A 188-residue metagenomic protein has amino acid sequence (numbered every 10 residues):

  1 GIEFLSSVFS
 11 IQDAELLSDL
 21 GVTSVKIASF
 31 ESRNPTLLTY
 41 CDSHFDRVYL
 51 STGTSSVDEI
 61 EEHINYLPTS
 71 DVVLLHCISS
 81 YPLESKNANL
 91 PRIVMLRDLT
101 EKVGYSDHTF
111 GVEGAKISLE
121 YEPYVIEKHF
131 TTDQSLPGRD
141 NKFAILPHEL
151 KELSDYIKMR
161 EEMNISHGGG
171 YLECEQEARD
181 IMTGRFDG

Functional and structural regions predicted by a protein language model:
G1-G188: Catalytic cores and adjacent flexible loops of soluble metabolic enzymes that perform enolate/carbanion chemistry on
